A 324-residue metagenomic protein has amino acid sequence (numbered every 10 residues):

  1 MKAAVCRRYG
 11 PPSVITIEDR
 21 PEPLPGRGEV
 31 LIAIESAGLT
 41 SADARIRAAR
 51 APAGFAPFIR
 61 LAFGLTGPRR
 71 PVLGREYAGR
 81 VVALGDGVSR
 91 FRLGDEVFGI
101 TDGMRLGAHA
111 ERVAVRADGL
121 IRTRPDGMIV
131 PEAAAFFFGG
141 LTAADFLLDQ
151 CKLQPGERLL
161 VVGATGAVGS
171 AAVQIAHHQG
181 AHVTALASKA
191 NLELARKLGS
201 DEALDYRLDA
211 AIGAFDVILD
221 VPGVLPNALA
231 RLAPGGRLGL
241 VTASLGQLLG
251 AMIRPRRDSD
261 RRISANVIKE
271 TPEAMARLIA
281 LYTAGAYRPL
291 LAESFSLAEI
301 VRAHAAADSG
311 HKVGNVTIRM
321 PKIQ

Functional and structural regions predicted by a protein language model:
P21-G38, P52-G103: Glycine-rich beta-strand-centered segment in the early N-terminal region that forms part of a ligand/cofactor-binding
G64-G67, V72-A78, R90, G99-G163: NAD(P)H dinucleotide-binding glycine-rich loop of Rossmann-like/cofactor-binding domains, especially the beta1-alpha1
G85-G87, V183-L194, P222-P226, L245-Q247: Short glycine/proline-centered loop/turn elements that form peptide/ligand docking sites
E96, R158, G236-R237: Short glycine-centered segments of the SAM/dcSAM-binding site in methyltransferase folds
A133-D205: Mid-domain Rossmann-like dinucleotide-binding core that forms the NAD(H)/NADP(H) cofactor-binding site
A210-V217: A short acidic, Gly/Pro-enriched loop at the edge of an enzyme's catalytic core that lines a small-molecule cofactor
V224-Y287, M320-Q324: Glycine-rich phosphate-binding loop and adjacent beta-alpha segment of Rossmann(oid) nucleotide-cofactor-binding
A286-L290, H304-Q324: C-terminal capping/lid region of NAD(P)-dependent oxidoreductase domains
